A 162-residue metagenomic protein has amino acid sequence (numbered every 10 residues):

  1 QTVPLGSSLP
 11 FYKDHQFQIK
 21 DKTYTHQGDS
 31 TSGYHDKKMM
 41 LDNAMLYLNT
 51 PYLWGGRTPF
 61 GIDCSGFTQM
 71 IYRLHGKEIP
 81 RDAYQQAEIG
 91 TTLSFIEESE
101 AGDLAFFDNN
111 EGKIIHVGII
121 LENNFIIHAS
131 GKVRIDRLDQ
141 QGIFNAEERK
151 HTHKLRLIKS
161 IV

Functional and structural regions predicted by a protein language model:
T2-D29: SH3/SH3-like beta-barrel superfamily modules
T2-P4, E100, L121: Residue-level recognition of short, solvent-exposed, well-ordered loop/turn junctions that link secondary-structure
S7, G102-D103: Structural motif
S32, L93, L121-V162: Aromatic- and glycine-rich peptidoglycan recognition patches
H35-L46: A structural motif
Y52-S99: Catalytic cysteine-centered active-site loop
V117-G118: A conserved glycine-rich beta-strand in the N-terminal activation segment of trypsin-fold
